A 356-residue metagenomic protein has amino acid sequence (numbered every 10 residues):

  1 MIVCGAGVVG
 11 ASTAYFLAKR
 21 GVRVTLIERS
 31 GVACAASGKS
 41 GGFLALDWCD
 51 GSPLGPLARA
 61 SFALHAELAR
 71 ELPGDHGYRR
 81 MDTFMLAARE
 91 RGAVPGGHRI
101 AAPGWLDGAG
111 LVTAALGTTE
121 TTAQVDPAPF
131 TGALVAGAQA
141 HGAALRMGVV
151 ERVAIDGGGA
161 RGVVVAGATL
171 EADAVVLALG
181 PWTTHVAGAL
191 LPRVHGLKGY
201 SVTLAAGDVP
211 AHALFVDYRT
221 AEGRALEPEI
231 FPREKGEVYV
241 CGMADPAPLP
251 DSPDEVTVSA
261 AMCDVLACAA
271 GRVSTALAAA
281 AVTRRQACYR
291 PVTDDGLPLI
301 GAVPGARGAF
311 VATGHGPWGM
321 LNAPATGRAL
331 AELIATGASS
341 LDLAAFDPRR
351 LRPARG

Functional and structural regions predicted by a protein language model:
M1-T25: N-terminal Rossmann-like FAD-binding beta1-loop-alpha1 element of flavoenzymes
V9, V32, W182: Conserved Rossmann-like nucleotide-cofactor binding loop
Y15-F16, G42-L44, H76-R79, A174 (+1 more regions): Active-site substrate-recognition segment that forms the wall of the catalytic cavity or substrate channel
F16, R29-T83, R91-G97, A221-G223: Conserved FAD-binding subdomain of flavin-dependent enzymes
R70-M147, R152-G159, V292: Flavin (FAD/FMN) cofactor-binding and adjacent substrate-gating region of FAD-dependent oxidoreductase domains
V125-P210: Predominantly flavin-linked oxidoreductase catalytic cores and closely associated redox partners
C268, R272-G356: C-terminal catalytic lobe of FAD-dependent flavoproteins
